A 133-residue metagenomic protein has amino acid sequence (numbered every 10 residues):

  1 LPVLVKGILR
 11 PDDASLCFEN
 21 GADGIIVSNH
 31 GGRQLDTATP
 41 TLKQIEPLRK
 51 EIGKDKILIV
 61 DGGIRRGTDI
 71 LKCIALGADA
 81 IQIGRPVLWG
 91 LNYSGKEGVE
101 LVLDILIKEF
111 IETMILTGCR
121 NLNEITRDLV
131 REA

Functional and structural regions predicted by a protein language model:
L1-V60, T68-W89, L122: Alpha/beta enzyme core
G53, S94-G95: Glycine-centered helix-coil hinge/cap
I64: Short donor-sugar binding/catalytic loops of nucleotide-sugar-dependent glycosyltransferases, especially enzymes
V87-L88, G95-A133: C-terminal extensions of enzymes
